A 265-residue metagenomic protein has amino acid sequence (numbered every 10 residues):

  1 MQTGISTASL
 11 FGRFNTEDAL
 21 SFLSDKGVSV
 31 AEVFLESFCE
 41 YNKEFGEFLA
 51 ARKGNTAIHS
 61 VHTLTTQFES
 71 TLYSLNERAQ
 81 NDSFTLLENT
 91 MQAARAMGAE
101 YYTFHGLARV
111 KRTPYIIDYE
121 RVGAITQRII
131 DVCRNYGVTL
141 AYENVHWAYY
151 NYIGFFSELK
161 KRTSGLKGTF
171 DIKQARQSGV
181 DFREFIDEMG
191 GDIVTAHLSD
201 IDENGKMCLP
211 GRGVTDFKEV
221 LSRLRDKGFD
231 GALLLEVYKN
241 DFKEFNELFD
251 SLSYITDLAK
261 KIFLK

Functional and structural regions predicted by a protein language model:
M1-G4, S9, R13-D25, G98-E100 (+2 more regions): Histidine-acidic metal/acid-base catalytic patches
M1-M91, R95, R134, K167 (+1 more regions): N-terminal pre-domain/capping segments
E17, L72-G168, Q177: Active-site acidic/histidine proton-transfer and metal-coordination neighborhood in alpha/beta enzyme cores
S29-V30, A57, E100, T139 (+1 more regions): Residue-level detector of anion-binding/catalytic polar loops
V30, F34, A141-E143, T169-D171 (+1 more regions): Generic enzyme active-site microenvironment
Y41-E47, P114-Y115, E244-F245: Metal-dependent catalytic neighborhoods of phosphoester/phosphodiester hydrolases
E44-N55, I125-C133, F185-E188, E219-L224: Catalytic-core regions built around general acid/base machinery
L64-S70, R109-K111, D200-K206: Conserved radical SAM core fold
